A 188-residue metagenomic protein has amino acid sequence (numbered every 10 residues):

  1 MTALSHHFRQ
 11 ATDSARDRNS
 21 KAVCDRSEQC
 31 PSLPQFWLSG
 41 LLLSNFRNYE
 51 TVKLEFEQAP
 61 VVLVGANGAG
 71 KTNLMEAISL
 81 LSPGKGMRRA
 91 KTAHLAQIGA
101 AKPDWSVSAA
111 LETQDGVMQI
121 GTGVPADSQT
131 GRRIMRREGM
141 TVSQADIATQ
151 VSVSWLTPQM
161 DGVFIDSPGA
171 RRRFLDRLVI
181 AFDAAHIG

Functional and structural regions predicted by a protein language model:
T2-F8, K21-L80: Pre-Walker A-like glycine/lysine-rich segment at the N-terminus of P-loop NTPase domains
S14, V62-G65, I120, R136: Generic detector of intrinsically disordered, low-complexity, polar/charged segments
V64-G65, A185-G188: Short secondary-structure boundary segments
S82-A170, L175-F182, H186: Nucleotide-state sensing region of NTPase/ATPase domains
